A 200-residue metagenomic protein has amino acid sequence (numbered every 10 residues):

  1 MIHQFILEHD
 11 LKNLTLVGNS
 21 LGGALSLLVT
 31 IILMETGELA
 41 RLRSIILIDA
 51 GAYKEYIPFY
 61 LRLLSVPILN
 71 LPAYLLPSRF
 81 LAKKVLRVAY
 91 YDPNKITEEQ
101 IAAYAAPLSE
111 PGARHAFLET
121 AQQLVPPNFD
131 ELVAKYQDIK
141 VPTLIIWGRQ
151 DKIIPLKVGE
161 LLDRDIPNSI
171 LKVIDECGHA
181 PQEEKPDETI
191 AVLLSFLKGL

Functional and structural regions predicted by a protein language model:
M1-L14: Conserved acidic catalytic loop of the alpha/beta-hydrolase fold
L16-G18, I48: Short beta-strand immediately N-terminal to the catalytic nucleophile in serine-hydrolase-like folds
G18, G22, S26: Gly/Ala-rich beta-loop-alpha elbow adjacent to hydrolase catalytic centers
I31-I32, A40-Y74: Flexible "cap/lid" loop of the alpha/beta hydrolase fold
L61-R62, L75-D138: Conserved alpha/beta-hydrolase catalytic His-Asp/Glu region
I139, I145-W147, D151: Short beta-strand/loop motif that positions the catalytic acidic residue of the alpha/beta-hydrolase fold
K152-V158: Conserved alpha/beta-hydrolase "acid-adjacent" motif
S169-L200: Catalytic active-site module of serine/aspartate enzymes centered on a nucleophile-bearing elbow/loop
